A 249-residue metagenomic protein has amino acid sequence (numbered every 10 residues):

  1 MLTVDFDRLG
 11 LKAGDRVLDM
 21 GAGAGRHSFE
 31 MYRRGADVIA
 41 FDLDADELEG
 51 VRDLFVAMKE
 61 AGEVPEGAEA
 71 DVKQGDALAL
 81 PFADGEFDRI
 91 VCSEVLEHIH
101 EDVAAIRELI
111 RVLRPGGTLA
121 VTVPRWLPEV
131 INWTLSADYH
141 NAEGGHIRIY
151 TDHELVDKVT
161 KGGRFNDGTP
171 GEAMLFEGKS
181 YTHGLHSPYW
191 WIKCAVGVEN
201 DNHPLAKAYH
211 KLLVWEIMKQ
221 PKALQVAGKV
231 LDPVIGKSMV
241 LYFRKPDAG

Functional and structural regions predicted by a protein language model:
M1-G85, R89-S93, V103-I106, A173 (+4 more regions): Conserved N-terminal segment of class I S-adenosyl-L-methionine
V38, L119-A120: A short hydrophobic/small-residue beta-strand
E94-H98: A short His-aromatic
V103-T118: A short glycine-rich, Lys/Arg-flanked "PGG" loop and its adjoining helix->strand segment in the class I
T122-P124, T182: Alpha/beta-hydrolase-fold catalytic nucleophile elbow
P124-R148, V156-K158: Short, glycine-/aromatic-enriched active-site segment of Class I SAM-dependent methyltransferases
I147-P170: Short alpha-helix
P170-V214, V234-S238: Conserved catalytic loop of SAM-dependent methyltransferase domains
